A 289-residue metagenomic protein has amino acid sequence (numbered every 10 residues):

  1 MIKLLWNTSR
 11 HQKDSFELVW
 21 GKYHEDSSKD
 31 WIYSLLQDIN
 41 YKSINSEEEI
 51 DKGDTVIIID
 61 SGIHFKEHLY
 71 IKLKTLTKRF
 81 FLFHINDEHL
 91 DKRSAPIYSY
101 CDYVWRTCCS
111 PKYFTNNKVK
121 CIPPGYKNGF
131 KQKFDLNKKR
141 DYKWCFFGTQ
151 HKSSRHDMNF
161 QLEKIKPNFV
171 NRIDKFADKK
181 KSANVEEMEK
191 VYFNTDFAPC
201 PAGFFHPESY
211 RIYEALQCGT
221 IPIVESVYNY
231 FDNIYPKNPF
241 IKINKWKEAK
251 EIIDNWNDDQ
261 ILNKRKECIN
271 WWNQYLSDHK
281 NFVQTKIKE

Functional and structural regions predicted by a protein language model:
M1-I241, W271-E289: Nucleotide-sugar donor-binding catalytic core of glycosyltransferases
S182, W246, I261-L262: Alpha-helical interaction segments
I241, W246-A249: Catalytic cores of eukaryotic secretory-pathway lumenal/extracellular enzymes that build and remodel glycoconjugates
E251-W271: Conserved donor-nucleotide binding/catalytic region of nucleotide-linked donor-dependent transferases
